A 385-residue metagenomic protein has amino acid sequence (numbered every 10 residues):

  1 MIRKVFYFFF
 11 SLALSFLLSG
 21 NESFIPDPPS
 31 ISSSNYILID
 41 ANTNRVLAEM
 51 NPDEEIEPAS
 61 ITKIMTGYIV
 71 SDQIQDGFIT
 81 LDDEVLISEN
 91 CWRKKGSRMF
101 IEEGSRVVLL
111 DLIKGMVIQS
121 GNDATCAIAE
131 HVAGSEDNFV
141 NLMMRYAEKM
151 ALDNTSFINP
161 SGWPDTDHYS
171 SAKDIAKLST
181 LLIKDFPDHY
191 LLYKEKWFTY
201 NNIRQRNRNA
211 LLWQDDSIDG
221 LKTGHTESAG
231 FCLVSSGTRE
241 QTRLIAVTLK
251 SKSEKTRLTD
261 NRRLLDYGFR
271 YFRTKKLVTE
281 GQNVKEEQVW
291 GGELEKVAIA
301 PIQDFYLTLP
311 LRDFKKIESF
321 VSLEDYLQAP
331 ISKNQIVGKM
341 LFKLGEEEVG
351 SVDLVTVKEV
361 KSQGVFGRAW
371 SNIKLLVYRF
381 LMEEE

Functional and structural regions predicted by a protein language model:
M1-V5: Positively charged n-region of N-terminal signal peptides that target proteins for export
Y7-F16: Bacterial N-terminal signal peptides
S11, D27-P29, E49, G237 (+2 more regions): Sterically constrained small-residue positions within well-ordered secondary structures of folded domains
S15-F16, Q75, F272: Hydrophobic alpha-helical membrane context
F16-F24, E383-E384: Intrinsically disordered, low-complexity linkers and terminal tails enriched in Pro/Gly and often acidic or mixed-charge
G20-A176, T180-K184, W197-N201: Active-site-adjacent loops and short helices of periplasmic peptidoglycan-processing enzymes
L152-D153, P164-Y169, K173-E385: Domain-terminus/edge residues, biased toward the C-terminal soluble/receptor-binding domains of extracytoplasmic
